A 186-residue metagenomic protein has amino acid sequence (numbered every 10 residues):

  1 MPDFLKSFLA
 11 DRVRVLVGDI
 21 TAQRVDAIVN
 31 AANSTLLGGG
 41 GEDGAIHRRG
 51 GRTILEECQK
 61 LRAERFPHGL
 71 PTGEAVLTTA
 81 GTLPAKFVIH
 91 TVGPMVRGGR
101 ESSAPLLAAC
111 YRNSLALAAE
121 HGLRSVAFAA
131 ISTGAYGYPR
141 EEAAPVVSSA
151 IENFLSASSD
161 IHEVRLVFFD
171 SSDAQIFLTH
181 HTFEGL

Functional and structural regions predicted by a protein language model:
M1-L186: Macrodomain-like recognition of ADP-ribose-binding/processing modules
